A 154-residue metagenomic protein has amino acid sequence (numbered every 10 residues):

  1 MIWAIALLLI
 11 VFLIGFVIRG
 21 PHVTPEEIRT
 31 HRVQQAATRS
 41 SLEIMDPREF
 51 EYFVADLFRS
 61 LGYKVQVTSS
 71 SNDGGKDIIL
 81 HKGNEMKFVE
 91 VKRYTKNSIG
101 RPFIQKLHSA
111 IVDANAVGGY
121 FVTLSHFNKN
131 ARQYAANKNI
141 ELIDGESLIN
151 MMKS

Functional and structural regions predicted by a protein language model:
M1-G74, I79-S154: Mixed-charge (Asp/Glu-Lys/Arg
